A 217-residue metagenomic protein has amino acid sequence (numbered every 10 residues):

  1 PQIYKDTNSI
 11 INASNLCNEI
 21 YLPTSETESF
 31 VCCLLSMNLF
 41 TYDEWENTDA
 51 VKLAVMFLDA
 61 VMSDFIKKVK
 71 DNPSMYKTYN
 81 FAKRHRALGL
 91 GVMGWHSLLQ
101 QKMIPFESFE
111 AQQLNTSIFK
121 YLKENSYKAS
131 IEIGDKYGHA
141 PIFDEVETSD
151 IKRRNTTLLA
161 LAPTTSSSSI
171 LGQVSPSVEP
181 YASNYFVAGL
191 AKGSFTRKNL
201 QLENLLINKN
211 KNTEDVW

Functional and structural regions predicted by a protein language model:
P1-W217: Long, C-terminal-biased catalytic regions of enzyme "large/alpha" subunits
